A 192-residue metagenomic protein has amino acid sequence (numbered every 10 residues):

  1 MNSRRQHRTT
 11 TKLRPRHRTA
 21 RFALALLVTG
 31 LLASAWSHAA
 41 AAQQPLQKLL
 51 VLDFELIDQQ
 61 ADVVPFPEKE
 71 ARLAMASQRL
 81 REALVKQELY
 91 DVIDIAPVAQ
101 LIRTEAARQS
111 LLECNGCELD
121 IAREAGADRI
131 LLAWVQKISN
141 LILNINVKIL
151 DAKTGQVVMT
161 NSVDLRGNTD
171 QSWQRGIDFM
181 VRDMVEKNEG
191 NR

Functional and structural regions predicted by a protein language model:
M1-R18: N-terminal secretory signal peptides that target proteins for export/translocation
A23-A35: Bacterial N-terminal signal peptides
W36-A42: Sec/Tat signal peptide C-region and signal peptidase I cleavage site
A42-A61, S77-A83, Q87-Y90, N115 (+3 more regions): C-terminal/domain-edge helix-coil "capping" segments
F66-E113: N-terminal segment of the mature soluble domain
I95, W134-V135: Surface-exposed patches in mature extracellular/periplasmic domains of secreted proteins
D128: Conserved acidic residues
